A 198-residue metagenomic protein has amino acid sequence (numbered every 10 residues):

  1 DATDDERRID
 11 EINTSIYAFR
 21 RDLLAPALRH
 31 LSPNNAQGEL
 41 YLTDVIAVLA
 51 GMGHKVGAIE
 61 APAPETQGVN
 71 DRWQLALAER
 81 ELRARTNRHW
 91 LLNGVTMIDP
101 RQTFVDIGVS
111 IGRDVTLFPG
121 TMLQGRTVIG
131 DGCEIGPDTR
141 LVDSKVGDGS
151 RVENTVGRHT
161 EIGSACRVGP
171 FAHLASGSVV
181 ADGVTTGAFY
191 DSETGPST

Functional and structural regions predicted by a protein language model:
D1-A84, R88: Catalytic-core segments of class I nucleotidyltransferases/pyrophosphorylases that form NMP-activated intermediates
W90-N93: A eukaryote-biased feature capturing mid-to-C-terminal, repeat/solenoid-rich segments of large proteins, strongly
T96-T198: Structural signal for interior beta-strand "rungs" in well-ordered beta-sheet cores of soluble enzyme domains
